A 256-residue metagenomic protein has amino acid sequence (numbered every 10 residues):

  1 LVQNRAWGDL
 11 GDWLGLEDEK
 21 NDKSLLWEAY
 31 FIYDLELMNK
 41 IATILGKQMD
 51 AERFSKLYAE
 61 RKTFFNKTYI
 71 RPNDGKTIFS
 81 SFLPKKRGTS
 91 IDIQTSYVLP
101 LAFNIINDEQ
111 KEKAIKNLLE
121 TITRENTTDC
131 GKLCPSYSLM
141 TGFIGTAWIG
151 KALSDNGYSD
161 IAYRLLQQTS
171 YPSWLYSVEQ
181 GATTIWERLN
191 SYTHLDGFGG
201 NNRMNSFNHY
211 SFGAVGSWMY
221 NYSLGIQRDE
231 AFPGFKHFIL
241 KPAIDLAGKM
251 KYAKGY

Functional and structural regions predicted by a protein language model:
L1, K56-K76, N107-K132, Y158-S177: Long, well-ordered core segments of solenoidal/helical folds
L1-W27, L45-V98, E109, Q168 (+2 more regions): Active-site acid/base region of carbohydrate-active enzymes
D9-L26, P72-G88, L99-F103, K116-L139 (+2 more regions): Active-site-adjacent structural elements in folded domains
W13, D34, M38-L45, F64 (+6 more regions): Change "in soluble alpha/beta enzymes" to "in soluble alpha/beta proteins
D22-Y33, I91-T95, M140-I144, Y210-A214: Aromatic- and histidine-enriched alpha-helix N-cap/loop-to-helix transition segments that scaffold the rims
L26, Y30-Y33, L37-K40, R53 (+7 more regions): Extracytoplasmic/secreted proteins, especially bacterial periplasmic and envelope-associated proteins
Y30-Q48, S96-E109, W148-G157, Y220-I226: Well-ordered alpha-helical scaffold segments within catalytic/enzyme domains
D160-Y256: Non-catalytic C-terminal accessory modules of carbohydrate-active enzymes
